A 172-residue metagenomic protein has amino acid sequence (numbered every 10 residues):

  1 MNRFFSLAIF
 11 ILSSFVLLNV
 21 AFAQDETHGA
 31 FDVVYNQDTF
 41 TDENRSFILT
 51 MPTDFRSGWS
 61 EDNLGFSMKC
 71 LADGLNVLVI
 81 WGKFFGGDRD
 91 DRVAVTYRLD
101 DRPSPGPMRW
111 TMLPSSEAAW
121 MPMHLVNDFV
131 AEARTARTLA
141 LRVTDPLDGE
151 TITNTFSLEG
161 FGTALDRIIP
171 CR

Functional and structural regions predicted by a protein language model:
M1-A8: Bacterial N-terminal signal peptides that target proteins for export
F5, A21-F22: Generic extreme N-terminus detector
A8-L17: Bacterial N-terminal signal peptides
F22-R172: A generic "folded-domain core" signal
